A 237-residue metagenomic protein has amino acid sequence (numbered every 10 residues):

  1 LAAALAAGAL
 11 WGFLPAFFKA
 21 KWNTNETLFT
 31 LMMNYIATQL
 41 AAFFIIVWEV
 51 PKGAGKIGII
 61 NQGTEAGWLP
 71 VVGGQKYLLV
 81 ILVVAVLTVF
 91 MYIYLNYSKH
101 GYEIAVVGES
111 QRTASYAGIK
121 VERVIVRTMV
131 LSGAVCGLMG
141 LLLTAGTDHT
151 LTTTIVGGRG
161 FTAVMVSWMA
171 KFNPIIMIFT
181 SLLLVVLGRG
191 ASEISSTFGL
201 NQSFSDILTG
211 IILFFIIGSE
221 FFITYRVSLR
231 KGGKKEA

Functional and structural regions predicted by a protein language model:
L1-N34: Alpha-helical transmembrane segments within multi-pass membrane transporters and channels
A4, V130-C136, G140-G210: Transmembrane alpha-helical segments in multi-pass inner-membrane proteins
L5-G8, N34-A42, V80-I93, S132-G140 (+3 more regions): Hydrophobic core segments of alpha-helical transmembrane domains in multi-pass membrane transport and ion-translocation
A9-F13, F17-K21, F43-V47, I93 (+3 more regions): Membrane-interface helix caps of multi-pass small-molecule transporters
P15, L40-V47, G190-L200: Juxtamembrane membrane-interface segments at transmembrane alpha-helix termini
E26-Y97, T150, F204: Transmembrane helix-bundle core of multi-pass membrane transporters and related energy-transducing complexes
G67, V72-T150, P174-I175: Helix-loop-helix "hairpin" substructures at the membrane interface of multi-pass membrane proteins
E109, Y116, K120-R123, A191-A237: Cytosolic-side transmembrane-helix boundaries in multi-pass membrane proteins
